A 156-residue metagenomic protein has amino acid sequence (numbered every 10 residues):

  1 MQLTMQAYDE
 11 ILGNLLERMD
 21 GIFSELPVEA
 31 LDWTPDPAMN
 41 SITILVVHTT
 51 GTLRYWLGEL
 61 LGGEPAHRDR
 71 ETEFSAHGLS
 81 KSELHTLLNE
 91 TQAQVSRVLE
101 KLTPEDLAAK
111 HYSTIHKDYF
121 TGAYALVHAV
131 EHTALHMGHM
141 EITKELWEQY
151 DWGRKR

Functional and structural regions predicted by a protein language model:
Q2-D9, S80-S82: Active-site rim elements
M5, D9-G13, E17-D20, V28-T72 (+1 more regions): Short, contiguous alpha-helical
A76-S113, T121-A134: Acidic/histidine-rich alpha-helical segments that form the ligand environment of transition-metal centers
